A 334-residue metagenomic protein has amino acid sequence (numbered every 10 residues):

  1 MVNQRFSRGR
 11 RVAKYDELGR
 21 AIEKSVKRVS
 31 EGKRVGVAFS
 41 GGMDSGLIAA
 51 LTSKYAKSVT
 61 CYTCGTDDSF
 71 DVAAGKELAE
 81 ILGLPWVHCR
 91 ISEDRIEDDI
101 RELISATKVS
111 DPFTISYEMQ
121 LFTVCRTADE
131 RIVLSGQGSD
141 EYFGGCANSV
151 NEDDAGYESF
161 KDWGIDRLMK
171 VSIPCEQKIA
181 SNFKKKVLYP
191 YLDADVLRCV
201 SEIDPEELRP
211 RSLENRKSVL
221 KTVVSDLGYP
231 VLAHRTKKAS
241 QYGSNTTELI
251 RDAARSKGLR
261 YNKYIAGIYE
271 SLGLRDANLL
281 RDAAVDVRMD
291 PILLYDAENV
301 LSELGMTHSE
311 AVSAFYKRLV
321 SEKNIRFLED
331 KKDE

Functional and structural regions predicted by a protein language model:
M1-V2, V285-V287, Y316-E322: Long, contiguous secondary-structure blocks with strong helical propensity
R5-L227, G243-R255, L274-A277: ATP-dependent adenylate-handling active sites, centered on carboxylate activation for C-N bond formation
P230-T236: A short alpha-helix-loop-beta-strand transition element characteristic of N-terminal alpha/beta dinucleotide-binding
G258-A277: Acidic, carboxylate-rich catalytic segments that either coordinate divalent cations
A277-M289, L301: Short Lys/Arg-rich basic patches
A283, L328-E334: Short, charged recognition helix plus adjacent turn of helix-turn-helix-like nucleic-acid-binding domains
P291-E310, A314: Surface-exposed, Lys/Arg-rich phosphate-binding patches that contact polyanionic backbones
T307-D330: Short, basic amphipathic alpha-helical segments that act as recognition/interaction helices in nucleic-acid-binding
